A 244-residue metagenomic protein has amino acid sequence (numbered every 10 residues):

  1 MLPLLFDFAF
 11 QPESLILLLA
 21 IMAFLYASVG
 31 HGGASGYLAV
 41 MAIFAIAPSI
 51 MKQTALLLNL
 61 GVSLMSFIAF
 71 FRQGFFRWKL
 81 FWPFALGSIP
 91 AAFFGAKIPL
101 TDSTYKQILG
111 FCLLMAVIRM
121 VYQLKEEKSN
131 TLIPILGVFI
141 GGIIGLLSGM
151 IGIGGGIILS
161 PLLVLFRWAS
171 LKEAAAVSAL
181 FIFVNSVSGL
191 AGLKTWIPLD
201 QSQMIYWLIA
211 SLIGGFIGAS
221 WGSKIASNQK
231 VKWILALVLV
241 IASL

Functional and structural regions predicted by a protein language model:
M1-S28, G36-F44, P48, M65-L147 (+2 more regions): Juxtamembrane transmembrane-helix boundary motif
V29-Y37, G152-L162: Transmembrane helix boundary and interhelical junction motifs in multipass membrane proteins
I46-L57, K79, W168-A179: Membrane-interface alpha-helices at helix entry/exit sites of multi-pass transporters
T54-A69: Transmembrane alpha-helices of multi-pass small-molecule transport proteins
A55-N59, S178-I182, Q203-L208: Short hydrophobic/aromatic, small-residue-rich stretches within specific transmembrane helices of secondary active
